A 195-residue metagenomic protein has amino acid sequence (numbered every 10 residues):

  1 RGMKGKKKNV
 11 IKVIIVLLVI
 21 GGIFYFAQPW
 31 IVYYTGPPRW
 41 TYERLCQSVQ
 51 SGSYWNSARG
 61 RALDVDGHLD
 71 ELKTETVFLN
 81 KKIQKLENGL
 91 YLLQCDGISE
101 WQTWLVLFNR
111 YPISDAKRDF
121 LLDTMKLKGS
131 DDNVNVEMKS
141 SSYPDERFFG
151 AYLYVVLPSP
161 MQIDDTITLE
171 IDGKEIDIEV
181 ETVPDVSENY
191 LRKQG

Functional and structural regions predicted by a protein language model:
G2-I23: N-terminal Sec-pathway targeting helices
V13, P29-T41, L157-P160, I167 (+1 more regions): Extended, compositionally biased low-complexity polar/Lys-Gly-rich tracts and adjacent boundary/linker regions are
Y25-S99: N-terminal export/targeting and maturation segments
I83-L122: Short, surface-exposed binding/anchoring microloops in extracellular/periplasmic proteins
P112-D123, K128-E181: Short, solvent-exposed, Trp/other aromatic-anchored flexible loops in extracytoplasmic proteins
E175-G195: Short, low-complexity, Pro/Ser/Thr/Gly-rich segments in the mature regions of secreted, periplasmic
